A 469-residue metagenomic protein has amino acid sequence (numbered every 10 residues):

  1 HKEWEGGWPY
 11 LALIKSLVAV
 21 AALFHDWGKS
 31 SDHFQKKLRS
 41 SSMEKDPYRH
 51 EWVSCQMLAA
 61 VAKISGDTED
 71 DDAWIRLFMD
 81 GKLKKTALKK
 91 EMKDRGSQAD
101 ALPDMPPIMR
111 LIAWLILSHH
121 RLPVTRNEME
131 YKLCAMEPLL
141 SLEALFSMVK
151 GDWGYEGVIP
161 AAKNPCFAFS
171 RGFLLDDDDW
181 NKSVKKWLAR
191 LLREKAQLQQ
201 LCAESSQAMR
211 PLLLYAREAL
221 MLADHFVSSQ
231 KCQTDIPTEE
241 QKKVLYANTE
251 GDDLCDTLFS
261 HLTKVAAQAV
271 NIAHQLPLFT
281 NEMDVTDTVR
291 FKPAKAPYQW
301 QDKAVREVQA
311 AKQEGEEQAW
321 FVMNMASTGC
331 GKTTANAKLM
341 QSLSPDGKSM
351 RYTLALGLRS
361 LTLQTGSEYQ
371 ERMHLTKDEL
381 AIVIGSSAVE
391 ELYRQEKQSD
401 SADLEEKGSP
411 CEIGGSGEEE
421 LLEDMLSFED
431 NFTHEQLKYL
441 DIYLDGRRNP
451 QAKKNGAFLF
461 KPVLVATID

Functional and structural regions predicted by a protein language model:
H1-K2, G81, K85-F291: N-terminal accessory nucleic-acid engagement/regulatory domains that precede and modulate ATP-driven motor cores
H1-W52: Acidic/His-rich, divalent-metal-binding segments that scaffold phosphate/diphosphate chemistry
S16, Q35, F279-M325: Conserved pre-motif I regulatory segment
Y48-I64, L117-S118: An active-site-proximal "capping" alpha-helix that borders the catalytic cofactor pocket
E316-M323, S349-R351, F460-P462: Pre-Walker A (Motif I) flank of P-loop NTPase domains
E316-M340: Walker A/P-loop
L339-S367, H374-D378: Conserved SF1/SF2 helicase motif Ia
Q370-P462, I468-D469: A substrate-engagement module of RecA-like helicase motors
